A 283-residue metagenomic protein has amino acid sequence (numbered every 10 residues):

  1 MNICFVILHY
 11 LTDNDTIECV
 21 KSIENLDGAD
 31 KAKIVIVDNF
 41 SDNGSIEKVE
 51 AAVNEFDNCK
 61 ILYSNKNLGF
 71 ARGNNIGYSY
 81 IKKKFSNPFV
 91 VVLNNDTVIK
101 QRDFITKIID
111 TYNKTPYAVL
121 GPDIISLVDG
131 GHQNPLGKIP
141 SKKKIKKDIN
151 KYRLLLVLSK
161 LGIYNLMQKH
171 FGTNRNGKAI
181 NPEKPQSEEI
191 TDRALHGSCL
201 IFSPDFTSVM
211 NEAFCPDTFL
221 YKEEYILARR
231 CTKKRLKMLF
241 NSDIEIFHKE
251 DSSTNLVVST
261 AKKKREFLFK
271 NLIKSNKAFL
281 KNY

Functional and structural regions predicted by a protein language model:
T12-L26: Short, well-formed alpha-helical segments that are part of the catalytic scaffolds of diverse glycosyltransferases
S22, D38-K48, K66: A conserved acidic beta->alpha catalytic loop
S64-K84: Glycine-rich, basic loop-to-helix element that forms the pyrophosphate-binding segment of sugar-nucleotide handling
S86-V98: Short beta-strand-to-loop acidic/aromatic patch adjacent to the donor-nucleotide binding site
V98-G137: Conserved donor NDP-sugar-binding/catalytic core segment of glycosyltransferases
L156, K160-G172, N181-F202, K264-F267: A recurrent flexible, glycine/aromatic-enriched loop bordering the glycosyltransferase active site that acts as
P185-S187, R193-E212, P216-I244: A short, conserved alpha-helix in the catalytic core of glycosyltransferases
K222-Y283: Active-site-adjacent helix/loop segment of glycosyltransferases that harbors family-specific signature motifs
